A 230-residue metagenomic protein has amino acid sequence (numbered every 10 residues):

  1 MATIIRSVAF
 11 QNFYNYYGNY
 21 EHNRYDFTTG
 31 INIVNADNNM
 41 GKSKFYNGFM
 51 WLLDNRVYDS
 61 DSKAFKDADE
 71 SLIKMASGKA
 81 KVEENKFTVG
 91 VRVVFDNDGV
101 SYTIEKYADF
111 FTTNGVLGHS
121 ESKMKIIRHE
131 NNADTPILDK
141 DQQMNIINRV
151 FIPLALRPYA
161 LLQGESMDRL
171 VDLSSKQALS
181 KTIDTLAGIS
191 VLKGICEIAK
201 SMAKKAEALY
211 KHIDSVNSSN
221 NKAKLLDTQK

Functional and structural regions predicted by a protein language model:
M1-D54, I183: Pre-Walker A-like glycine/lysine-rich segment at the N-terminus of P-loop NTPase domains
T29, N85-V91, H119-K123, L154-P158 (+1 more regions): Short glycine-/polar-rich loops that comprise or flank the Walker A/P-loop and associated switch/sensor motifs
G30-I31, E130-A133, G164-L170: Short hinge/gating elements
N35, Y46-K106: Conserved P-loop NTP-binding catalytic core
N38, F49, L53-V57, F151-A155 (+3 more regions): Conserved NTP-handling cores and scaffolds of large molecular machines
M40, K44, K86, L138-N145 (+4 more regions): Charged, alpha-helix-enriched surfaces in structured cytosolic catalytic cores of large nucleotide-utilizing machines
S60-E70, M75-A76, S101-Y159, D172-T182: Glycine-rich phosphate-binding loops of NTPases
G164-K230: Extended, Lys/Glu-rich alpha-helical coiled-coil stalks
